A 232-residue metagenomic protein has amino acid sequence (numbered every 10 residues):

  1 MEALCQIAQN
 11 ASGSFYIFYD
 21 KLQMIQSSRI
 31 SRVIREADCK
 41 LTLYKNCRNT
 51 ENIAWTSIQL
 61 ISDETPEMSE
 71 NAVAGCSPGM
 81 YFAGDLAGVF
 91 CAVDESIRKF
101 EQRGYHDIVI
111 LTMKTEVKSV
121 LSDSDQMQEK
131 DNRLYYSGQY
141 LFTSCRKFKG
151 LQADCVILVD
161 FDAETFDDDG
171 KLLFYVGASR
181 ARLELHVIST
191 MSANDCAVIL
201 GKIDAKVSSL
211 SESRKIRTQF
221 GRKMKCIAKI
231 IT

Functional and structural regions predicted by a protein language model:
M1-I231: Conserved helicase motor core of SF1/SF2 NTP-dependent helicases
